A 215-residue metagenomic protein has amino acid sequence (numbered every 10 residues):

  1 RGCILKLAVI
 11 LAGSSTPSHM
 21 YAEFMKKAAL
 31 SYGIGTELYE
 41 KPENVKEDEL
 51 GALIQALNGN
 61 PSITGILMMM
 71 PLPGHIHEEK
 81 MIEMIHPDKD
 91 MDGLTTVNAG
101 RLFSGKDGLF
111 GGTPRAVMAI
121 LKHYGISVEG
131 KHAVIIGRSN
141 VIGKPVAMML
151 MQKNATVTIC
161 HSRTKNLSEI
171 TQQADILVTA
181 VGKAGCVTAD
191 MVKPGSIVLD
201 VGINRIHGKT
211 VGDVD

Functional and structural regions predicted by a protein language model:
R1-C3: Positively charged, low-complexity intrinsically disordered leader regions
L7, A29-N44, V157-I159: Short beta-strand elements in bilobed, periplasmic/extracellular small-molecule ligand-binding domains
I10-L11, L67-P71, I136: Short beta-strand segments
A12-K26, G108-K193, I197, V211-V214: Glycine-rich phosphate/diphosphate-binding loop of Rossmann-like nucleotide-binding domains
Y39-Q55, L167-I170: Structural motif
L53, L57-D90: Glycine-rich phosphate/adenylate-binding loop and adjacent beta-alpha elements of nucleotide- or dinucleotide-binding
P71, A180-K183, G202-I203: Short glycine-/small-residue-rich Rossmann-like dinucleotide-binding loops
E78-T95, A99, L199-D215: Rossmann-fold NAD(P)-binding glycine/threonine-rich loop
